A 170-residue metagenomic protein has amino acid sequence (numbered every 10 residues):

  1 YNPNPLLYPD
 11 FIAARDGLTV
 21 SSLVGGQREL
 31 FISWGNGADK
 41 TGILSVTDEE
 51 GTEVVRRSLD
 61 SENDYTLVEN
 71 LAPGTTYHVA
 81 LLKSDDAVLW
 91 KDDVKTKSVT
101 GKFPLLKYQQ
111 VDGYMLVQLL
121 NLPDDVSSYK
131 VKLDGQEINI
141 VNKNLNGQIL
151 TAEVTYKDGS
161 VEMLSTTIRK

Functional and structural regions predicted by a protein language model:
Y1-P5, S84-K91, Y156-S165: Short, exposed coil/turn segments at beta-strand boundaries within extracellular/luminal domains
L6-G37, P73, W90-M115, I168-R169: Pro/Thr/Ser/Gly-rich low-complexity, intrinsically disordered linker/stalk tracts
G17, E29, T41-I43, T76 (+3 more regions): Exposed beta-strand and adjacent loop surfaces of beta-rich binding modules that mediate intermolecular recognition
W34-A38, N121-P123, N144: Non-cytosolic beta-sheet module surface loops
T41-T52, N121-G135: Change to "...patches in solvent-exposed regions of secreted, membrane-anchored, or virion-exposed structural
R56-E62, G135-V141: Short beta-strand segments within Ig-like beta-sandwich modules, predominantly Fibronectin type-III
V68-T75, N142-I149: Surface-exposed, short loops/turns at beta-strand junctions within beta-sandwich domains
H78-L82, T151-T155: Extracellular recognition modules
